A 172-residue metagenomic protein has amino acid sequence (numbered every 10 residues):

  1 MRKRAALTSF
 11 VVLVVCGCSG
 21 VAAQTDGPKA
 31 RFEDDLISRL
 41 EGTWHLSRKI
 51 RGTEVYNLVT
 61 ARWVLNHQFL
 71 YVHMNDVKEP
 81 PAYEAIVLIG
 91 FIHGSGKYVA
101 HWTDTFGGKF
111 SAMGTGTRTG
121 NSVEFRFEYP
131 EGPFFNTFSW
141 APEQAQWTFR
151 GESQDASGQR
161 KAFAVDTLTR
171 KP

Functional and structural regions predicted by a protein language model:
M1-R4: Positively charged n-region of N-terminal signal peptides that target proteins for export
T8-G17: Bacterial N-terminal signal peptides
G17-D26: Bacterial Sec-dependent signal peptides at the C-terminal "C-region" and cleavage site
T25, Q146-T148, E152-P172: Edge beta-strand at a domain terminus
P28-T43: N-terminal helix-cap/turn-to-beta initiation motif at the start of protein domains
H45-R48, Y71-V77, A100-D104, V123-Y129 (+1 more regions): Short beta-strand segments that buttress and anchor functional surface loops
N57-W63, N75, A85-F91, A112-G116 (+3 more regions): Hydrophobic/aromatic beta-strand elements that line small-molecule binding cavities or substrate pockets in beta-rich
V77-A112: Helix-adjacent hinge/juxtasegments
